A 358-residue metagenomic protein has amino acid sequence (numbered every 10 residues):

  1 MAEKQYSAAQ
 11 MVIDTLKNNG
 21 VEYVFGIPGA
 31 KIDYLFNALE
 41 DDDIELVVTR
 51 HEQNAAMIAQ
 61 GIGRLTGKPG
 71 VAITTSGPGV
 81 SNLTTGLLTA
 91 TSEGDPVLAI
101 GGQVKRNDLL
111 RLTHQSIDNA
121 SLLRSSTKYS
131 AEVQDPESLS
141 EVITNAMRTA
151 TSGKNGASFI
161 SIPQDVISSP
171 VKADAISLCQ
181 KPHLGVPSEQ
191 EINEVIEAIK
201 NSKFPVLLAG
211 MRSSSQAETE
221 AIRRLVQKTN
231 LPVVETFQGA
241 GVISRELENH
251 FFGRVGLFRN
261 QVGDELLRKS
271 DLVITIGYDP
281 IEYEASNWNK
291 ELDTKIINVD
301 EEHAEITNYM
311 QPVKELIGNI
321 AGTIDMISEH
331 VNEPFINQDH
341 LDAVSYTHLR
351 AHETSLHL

Functional and structural regions predicted by a protein language model:
A2-K4, E137, A175, L292-R350 (+1 more regions): Phosphate/pyrophosphate-binding active-site segments
Q5-G26, T91, V97, S138-S158 (+1 more regions): A short, flexible N-terminal coil/short beta segment enriched in small residues
A9-I13, K17-N19, A30, L35-F36 (+3 more regions): Active-site diphosphate/adenylate-binding microenvironment
E22-Y23, R64-T75, V80-G101, R124-A175 (+4 more regions): Structural signature of the thiamine diphosphate
F25-I58, K203-L267: Anionic-ligand anchoring segments at beta-strand to alpha-helix junctions in alpha/beta enzyme folds, i.e., glycine
K31, V104, I162-I167, M211-S213 (+2 more regions): Glycine-rich beta-alpha junction loops
A38, G61, K105-S125, R245-E248 (+1 more regions): Active-site-proximal loop->helix
H51, R111-T113, P182-E194, E235 (+1 more regions): A general structural motif
